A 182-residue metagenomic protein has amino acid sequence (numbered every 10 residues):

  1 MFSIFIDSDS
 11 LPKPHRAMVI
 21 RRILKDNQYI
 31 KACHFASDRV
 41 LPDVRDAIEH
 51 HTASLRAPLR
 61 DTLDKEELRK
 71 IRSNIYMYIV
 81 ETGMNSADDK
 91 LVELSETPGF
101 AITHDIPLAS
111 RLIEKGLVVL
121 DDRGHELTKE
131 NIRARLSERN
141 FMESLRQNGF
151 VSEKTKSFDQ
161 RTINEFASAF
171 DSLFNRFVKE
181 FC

Functional and structural regions predicted by a protein language model:
F2-C182: Nuclease catalytic cores that cleave nucleic-acid phosphodiester bonds, predominantly acidic two-metal-ion
